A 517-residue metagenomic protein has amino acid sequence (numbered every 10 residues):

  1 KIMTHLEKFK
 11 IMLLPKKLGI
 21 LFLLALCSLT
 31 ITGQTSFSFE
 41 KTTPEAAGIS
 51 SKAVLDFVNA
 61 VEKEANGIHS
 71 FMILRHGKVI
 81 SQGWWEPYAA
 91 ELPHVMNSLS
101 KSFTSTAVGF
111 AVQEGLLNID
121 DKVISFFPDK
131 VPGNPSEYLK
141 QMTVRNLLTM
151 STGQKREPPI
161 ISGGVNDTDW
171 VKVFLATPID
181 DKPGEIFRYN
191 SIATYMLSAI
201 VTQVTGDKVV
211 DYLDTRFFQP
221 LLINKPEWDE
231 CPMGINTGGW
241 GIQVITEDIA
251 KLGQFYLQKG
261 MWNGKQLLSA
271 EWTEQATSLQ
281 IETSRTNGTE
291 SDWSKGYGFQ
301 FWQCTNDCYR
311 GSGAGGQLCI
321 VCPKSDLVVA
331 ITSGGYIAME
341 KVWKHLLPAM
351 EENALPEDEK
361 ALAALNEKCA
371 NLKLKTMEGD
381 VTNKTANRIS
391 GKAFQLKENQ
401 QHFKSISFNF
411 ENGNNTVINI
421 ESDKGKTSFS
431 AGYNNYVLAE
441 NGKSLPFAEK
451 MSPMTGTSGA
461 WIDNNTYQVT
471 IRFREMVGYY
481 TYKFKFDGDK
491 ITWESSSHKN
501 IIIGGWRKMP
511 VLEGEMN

Functional and structural regions predicted by a protein language model:
G19-T30: Bacterial N-terminal signal peptides
V58-Y88, D326: A short, well-structured edge-of-sheet supersecondary motif
G77, H94-D120, L147, L197-V201 (+1 more regions): Active-site SXXK
V95, E114-T152, A176, T205-W240 (+1 more regions): Active-site helix/loop module of the DD-peptidase/beta-lactamase fold, centered on the serine-lysine SxxK catalytic
A193-I200, W240-M261, Q317-G334: Active-site-proximal alpha-helical segments within enzyme catalytic domains
T273-V329: Active-site Gly/Thr loop motif
G313-M377: Structured C-terminal helix/loop/strand segments within mature extracytoplasmic catalytic/sensor domains
E359-N517: Peripheral terminal and inter-domain segments
